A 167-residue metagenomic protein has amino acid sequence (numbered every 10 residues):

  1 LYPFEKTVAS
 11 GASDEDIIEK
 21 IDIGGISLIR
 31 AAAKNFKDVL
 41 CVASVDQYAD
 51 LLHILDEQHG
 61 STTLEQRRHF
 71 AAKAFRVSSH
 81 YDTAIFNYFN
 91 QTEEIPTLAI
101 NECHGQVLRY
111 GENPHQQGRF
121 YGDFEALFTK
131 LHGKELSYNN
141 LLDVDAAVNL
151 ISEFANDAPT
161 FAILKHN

Functional and structural regions predicted by a protein language model:
L1-A32: Active-site/ligand-binding-proximal alpha/beta "capping" segment
P3, N35, I54, Q58: Mid-sequence acidic-hydrophobic segments that form the walls of catalytic/ligand-binding cavities or oligomerization
A12-I18, K34, E57, C103 (+1 more regions): Residue-level signal for pocket-adjacent positions within structured domains
I18-I21, L40, L136-N139: Glycine- and other small-residue-rich loops at beta-strand/loop junctions that grip anionic moieties
I26, D38, E57-G60: Alpha-helix capping at helix-to-loop junctions
A33-N35, R68: Conserved Rossmann-fold dehydrogenase catalytic segment
N35-Y48: Mobile "lid/hinge" segments at catalytic clefts and subdomain interfaces of large enzymes
D46-N167: Active-site loops and adjacent core secondary-structure elements that bind or stabilize anionic groups
